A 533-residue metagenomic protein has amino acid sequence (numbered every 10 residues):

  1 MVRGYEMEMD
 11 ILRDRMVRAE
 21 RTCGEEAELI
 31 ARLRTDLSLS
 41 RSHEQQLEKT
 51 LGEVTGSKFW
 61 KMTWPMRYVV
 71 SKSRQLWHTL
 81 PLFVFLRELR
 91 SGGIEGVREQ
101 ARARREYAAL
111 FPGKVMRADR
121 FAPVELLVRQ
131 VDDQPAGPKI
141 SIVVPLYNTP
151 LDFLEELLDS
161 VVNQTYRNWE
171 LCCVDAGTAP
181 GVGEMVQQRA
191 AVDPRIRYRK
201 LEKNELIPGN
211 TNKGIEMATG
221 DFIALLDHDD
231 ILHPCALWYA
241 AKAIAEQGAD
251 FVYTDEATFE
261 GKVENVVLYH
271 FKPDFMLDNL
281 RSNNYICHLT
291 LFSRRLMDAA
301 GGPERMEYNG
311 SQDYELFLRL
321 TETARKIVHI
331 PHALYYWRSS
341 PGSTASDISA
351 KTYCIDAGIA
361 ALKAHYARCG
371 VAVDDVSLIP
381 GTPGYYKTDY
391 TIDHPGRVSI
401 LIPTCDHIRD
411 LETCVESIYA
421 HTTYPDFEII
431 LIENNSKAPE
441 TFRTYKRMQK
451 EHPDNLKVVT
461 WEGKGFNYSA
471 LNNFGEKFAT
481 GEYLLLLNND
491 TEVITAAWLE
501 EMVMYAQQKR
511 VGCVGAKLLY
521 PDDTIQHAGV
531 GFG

Functional and structural regions predicted by a protein language model:
M1-A136: Boundary detector for helix-to-coil junctions that initiate low-complexity/charged tails
P138-V143, E170, E315, G396-L401 (+1 more regions): Cell-envelope/extracellular polymer assembly enzymes that use nucleotide-activated donors
L158-N168, E416-D426: Short, acidic, metal-binding catalytic loop of nucleotide-sugar glycosyltransferases
R167, D175-E184, K203, D227 (+2 more regions): A conserved acidic beta->alpha catalytic loop
L201-A218, W461-A479: Glycine-rich, basic loop-to-helix element that forms the pyrophosphate-binding segment of sugar-nucleotide handling
I223, L484: Short aromatic/hydrophobic "clamp" motif used to bind/position activated sugar donors
I231, C235-V266, T491-G533: Conserved donor NDP-sugar-binding/catalytic core segment of glycosyltransferases
M276-K363: Conserved nucleotide-sugar donor-binding catalytic segment
